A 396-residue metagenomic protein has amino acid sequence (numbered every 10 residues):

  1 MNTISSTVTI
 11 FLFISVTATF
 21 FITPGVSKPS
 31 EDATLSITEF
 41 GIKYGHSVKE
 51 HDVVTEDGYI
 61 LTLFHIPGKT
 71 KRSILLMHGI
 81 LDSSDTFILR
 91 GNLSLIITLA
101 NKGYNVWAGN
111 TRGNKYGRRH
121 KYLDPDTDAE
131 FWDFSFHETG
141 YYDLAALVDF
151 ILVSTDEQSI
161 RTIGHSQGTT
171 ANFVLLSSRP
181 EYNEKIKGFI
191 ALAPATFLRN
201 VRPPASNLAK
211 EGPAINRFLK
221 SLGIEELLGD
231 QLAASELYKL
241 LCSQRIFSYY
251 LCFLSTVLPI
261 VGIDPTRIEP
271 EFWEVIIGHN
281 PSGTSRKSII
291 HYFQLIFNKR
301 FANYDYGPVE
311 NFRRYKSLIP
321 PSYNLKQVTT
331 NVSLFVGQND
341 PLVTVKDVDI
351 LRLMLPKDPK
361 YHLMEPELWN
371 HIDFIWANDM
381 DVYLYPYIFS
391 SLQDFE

Functional and structural regions predicted by a protein language model:
T3-S27: Cleavable N-terminal signal peptides of Sec/SRP-targeted secreted and luminal proteins
I37-P67: N-terminal cap/lid segment of alpha/beta-hydrolase-fold proteins
T55, I66-K121: Short, surface-exposed "cap/lid" segments of acyl-processing enzymes
E130-L152: Alpha/beta-hydrolase active-site loop
V153-Q158, T169-R313: Alpha/beta-hydrolase-fold enzymes
V328, L334-V336, D340: Short beta-strand/loop motif that positions the catalytic acidic residue of the alpha/beta-hydrolase fold
P341-D347: Conserved alpha/beta-hydrolase "acid-adjacent" motif
H362-E396: Catalytic active-site module of serine/aspartate enzymes centered on a nucleophile-bearing elbow/loop
